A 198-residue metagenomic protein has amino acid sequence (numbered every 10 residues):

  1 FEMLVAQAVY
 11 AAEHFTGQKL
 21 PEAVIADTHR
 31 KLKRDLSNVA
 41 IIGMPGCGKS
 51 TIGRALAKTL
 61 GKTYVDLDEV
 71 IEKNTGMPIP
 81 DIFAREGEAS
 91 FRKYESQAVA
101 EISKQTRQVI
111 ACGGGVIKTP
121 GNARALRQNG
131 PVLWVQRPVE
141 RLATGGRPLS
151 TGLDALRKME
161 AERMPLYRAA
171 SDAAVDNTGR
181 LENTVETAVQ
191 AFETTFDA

Functional and structural regions predicted by a protein language model:
E13, G17, A23-D35, V39 (+5 more regions): NTP-dependent small-molecule kinase module
M44: P-loop (Walker A) phosphate-binding loop of NTP-binding proteins
K49: Conserved lysine of the Walker
I52: Hydrophobic positions on the alpha1 helix immediately C-terminal to the Walker A/P-loop
D66-R127: ATP-dependent small-molecule kinase phosphotransfer cores that center on conserved nucleotide phosphate-binding segments
G114-I117, P138-E140, R180: Short glycine-rich anion-binding loops that position phosphate/pyrophosphate groups of nucleotides and phosphorylated
Q128-L166, A173: A glycine- and Lys/Arg-enriched "phosphate-lid" helix/loop adjacent to the NTP-binding pocket of small-molecule kinases
